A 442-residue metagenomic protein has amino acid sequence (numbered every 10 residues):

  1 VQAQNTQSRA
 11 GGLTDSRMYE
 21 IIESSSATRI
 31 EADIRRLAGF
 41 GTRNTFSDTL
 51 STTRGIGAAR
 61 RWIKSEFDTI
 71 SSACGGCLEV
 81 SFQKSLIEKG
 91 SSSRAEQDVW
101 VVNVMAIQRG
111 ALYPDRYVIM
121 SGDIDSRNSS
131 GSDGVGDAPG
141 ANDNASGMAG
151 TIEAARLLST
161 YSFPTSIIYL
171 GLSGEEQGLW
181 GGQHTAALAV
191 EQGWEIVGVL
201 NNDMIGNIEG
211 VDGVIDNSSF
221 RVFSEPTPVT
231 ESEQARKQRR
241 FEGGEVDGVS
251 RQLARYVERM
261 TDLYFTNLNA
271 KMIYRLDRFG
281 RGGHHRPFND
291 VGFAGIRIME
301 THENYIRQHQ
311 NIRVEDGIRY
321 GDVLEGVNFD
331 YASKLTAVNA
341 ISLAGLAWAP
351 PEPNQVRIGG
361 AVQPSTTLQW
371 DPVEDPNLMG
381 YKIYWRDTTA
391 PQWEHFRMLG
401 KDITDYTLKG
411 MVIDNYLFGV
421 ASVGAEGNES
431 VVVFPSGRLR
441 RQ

Functional and structural regions predicted by a protein language model:
T6-R54, R307, V314-D316: N-terminal capping segment at the start of a domain
R29-Q108: A non-catalytic alpha/beta surface segment that caps or lines the substrate-entry region of metallo-dependent hydrolase
A38, I205-P226, M272-W348: Active-site-adjacent mobile loop/cap segments within catalytic or ligand-binding domains
A106, M120-L179, N339: Alpha-helical metal-binding/catalytic segments enriched in His/Glu/Asp
L172-G283, V291: Metal-dependent peptidase/peptidase-like ectodomains
P364-N377: Conserved aromatic anchor
Y406-E429: Beta-strand-rich modules
V423-Q442: Extracellular fibronectin type III
